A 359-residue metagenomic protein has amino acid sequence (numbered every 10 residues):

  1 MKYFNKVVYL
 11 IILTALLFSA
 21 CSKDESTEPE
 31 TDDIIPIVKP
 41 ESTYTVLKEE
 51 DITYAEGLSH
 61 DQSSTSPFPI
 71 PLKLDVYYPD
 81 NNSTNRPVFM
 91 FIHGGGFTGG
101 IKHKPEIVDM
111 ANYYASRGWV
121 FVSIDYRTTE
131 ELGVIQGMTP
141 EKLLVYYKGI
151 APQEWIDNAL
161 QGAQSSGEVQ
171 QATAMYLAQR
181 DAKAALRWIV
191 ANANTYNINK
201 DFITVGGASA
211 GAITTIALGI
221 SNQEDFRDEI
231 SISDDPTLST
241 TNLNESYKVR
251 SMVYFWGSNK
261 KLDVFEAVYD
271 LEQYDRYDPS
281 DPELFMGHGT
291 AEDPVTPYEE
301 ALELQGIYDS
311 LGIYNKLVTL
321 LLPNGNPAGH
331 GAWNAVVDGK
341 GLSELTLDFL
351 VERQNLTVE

Functional and structural regions predicted by a protein language model:
L17-A20: C-terminal motif of bacterial Sec signal peptides marking the signal peptidase cleavage site
T31-T84: N-terminal cap/lid segment of alpha/beta-hydrolase-fold proteins
T84, E141-D181, A185-G206: Gly/Ser-rich "nucleophile elbow"/oxyanion-hole loop immediately N-terminal to the catalytic nucleophile in hydrolases
N85-G96: Short beta-strand element of the alpha/beta-hydrolase
H103-I124: Short amphipathic alpha-helix adjacent to the substrate-entry channel of hydrolases
L177-Y269: Primarily recognizes the serine-hydrolase "nucleophile elbow" in alpha/beta-hydrolase and SGNH/GDSL folds
M286-G289: Short beta-strand/loop motif that positions the catalytic acidic residue of the alpha/beta-hydrolase fold
D309-E359: C-terminal catalytic histidine-bearing segment of alpha/beta-hydrolase fold enzymes
